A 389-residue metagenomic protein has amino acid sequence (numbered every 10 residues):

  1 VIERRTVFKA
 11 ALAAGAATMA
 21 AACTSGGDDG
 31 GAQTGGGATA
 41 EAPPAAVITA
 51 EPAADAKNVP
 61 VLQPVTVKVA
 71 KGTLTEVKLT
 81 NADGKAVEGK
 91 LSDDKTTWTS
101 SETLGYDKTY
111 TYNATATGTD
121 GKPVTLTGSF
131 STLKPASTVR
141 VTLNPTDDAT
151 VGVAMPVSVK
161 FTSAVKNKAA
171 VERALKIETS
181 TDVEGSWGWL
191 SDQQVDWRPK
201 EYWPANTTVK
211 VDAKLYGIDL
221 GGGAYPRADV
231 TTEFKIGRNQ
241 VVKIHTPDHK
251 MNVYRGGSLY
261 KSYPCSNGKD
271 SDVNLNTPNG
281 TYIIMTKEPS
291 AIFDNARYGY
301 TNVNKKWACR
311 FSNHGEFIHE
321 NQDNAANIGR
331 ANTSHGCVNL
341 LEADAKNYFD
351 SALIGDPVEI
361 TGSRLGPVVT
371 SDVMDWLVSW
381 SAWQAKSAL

Functional and structural regions predicted by a protein language model:
I2-A20, T24-R238: Acidic, low-complexity Ser/Thr/Gly/Pro-rich repeat segments typical of extracellular/periplasmic and surface-exposed
T66, T111-N113, T127, S158 (+6 more regions): Extracytoplasmic/secreted envelope proteins and their assembly/folding machinery, especially bacterial periplasmic
E76, N113, A174, K250 (+2 more regions): Conserved beta-strand and immediately adjacent loop positions that scaffold enzyme active sites
K90, G188, S258-N267, T370: Short amphipathic beta-strand/extended segments with alternating polar/hydrophobic composition
V139, G223-A326: Gly/Pro-biased beta-strand-loop elements
V153, K261, N276-N279, N295-L389: Exported/periplasmic cell-wall-interacting domains
K160, A164, K168, S290 (+2 more regions): Structured segments of extracytoplasmic/periplasmic soluble domains in secreted or envelope-associated proteins
V195, K243-T246, N339-D344: Short, glycine/acidic-rich beta->alpha junctions
